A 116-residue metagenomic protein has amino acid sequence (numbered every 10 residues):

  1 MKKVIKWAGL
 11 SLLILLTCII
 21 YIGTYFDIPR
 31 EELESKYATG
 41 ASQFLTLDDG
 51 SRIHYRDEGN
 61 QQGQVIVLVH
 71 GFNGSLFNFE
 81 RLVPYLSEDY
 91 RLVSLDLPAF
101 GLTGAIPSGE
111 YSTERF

Functional and structural regions predicted by a protein language model:
M1-Q64, Y90: Alpha/beta-hydrolase fold catalytic core
I5-K6, F79-R81, A105-I106: Short amphipathic alpha-helical segments
T39, G74-N78, R115: Short, conserved clusters of charged catalytic residues that mark active-site and nucleotide-handling motifs
A41, D48-G50, R56-N60, L97-F116: Active-site loop/oxyanion-hole signature of alpha/beta-hydrolase fold enzymes
S51, E58-L102: Conserved HGGG/HGGXW glycine-rich cap/lid loop of the alpha/beta-hydrolase fold
